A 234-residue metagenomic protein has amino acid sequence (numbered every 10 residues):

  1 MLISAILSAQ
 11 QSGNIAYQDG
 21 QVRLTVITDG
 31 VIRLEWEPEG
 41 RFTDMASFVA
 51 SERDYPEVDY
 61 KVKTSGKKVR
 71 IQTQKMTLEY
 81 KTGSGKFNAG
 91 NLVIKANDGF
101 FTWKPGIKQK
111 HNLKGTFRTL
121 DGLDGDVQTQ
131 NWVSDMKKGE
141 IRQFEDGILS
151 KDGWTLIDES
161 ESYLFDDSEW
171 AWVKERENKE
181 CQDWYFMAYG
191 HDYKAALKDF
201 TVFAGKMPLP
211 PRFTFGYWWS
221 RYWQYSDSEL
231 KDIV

Functional and structural regions predicted by a protein language model:
M1-S12: Bacterial Sec-dependent N-terminal signal peptides
Q11-G13, G20-V22, D59, V133-S134 (+2 more regions): Generic recognition of flexible, low-complexity loop/linker segments
S12-W36: Mature N-terminal segment immediately following signal peptide/propeptide cleavage in secreted/periplasmic
I15-Y17, R23-T25, V58-T64, V69-R70 (+1 more regions): Short, exposed beta-strand/loop patches in secreted or surface proteins that constitute
I27-G66: A low-complexity, Ser/Thr/Gly/Pro-enriched, surface-exposed linker/loop concept that marks segments flanking
T64-T214, S220-Y222: Catalytic and substrate-binding clefts that recognize carbohydrates or anionic sugar/phosphate headgroups
S226-I233: Short, acidic/polar
